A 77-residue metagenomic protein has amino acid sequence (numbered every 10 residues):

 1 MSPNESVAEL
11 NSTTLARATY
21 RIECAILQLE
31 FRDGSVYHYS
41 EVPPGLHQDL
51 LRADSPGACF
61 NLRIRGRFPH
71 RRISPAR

Functional and structural regions predicted by a protein language model:
S2-R77: Acidic/histidine-enriched, beta-strand-rich ligand/metal-binding domains
